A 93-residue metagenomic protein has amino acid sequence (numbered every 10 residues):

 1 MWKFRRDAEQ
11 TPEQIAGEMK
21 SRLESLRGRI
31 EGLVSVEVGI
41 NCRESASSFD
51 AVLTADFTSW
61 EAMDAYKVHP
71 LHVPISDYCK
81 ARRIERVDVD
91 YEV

Functional and structural regions predicted by a protein language model:
M1-D50, T58-A65, Y91-V93: Short S/T/G/P-rich N-terminal loop/turn motif that feeds into the first structured element of a domain
W60-E85: C-terminal structural segments of small proteins and small subunits
